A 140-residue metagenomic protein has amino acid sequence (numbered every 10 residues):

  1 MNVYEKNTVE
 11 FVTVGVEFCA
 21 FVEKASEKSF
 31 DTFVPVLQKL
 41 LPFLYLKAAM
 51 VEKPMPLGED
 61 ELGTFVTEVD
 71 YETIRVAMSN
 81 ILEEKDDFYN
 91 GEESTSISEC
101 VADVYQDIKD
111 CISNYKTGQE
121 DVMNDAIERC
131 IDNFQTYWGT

Functional and structural regions predicted by a protein language model:
M1, D103, D107-T140: Acidic, proline/glycine-rich low-complexity IDRs
N2-V66: N-terminal interaction modules that seed assembly of large macromolecular complexes
N7, S29, F33, I97 (+2 more regions): Residue-level recognition of alpha-helical structural elements
C19-E23, L41-A48, L82, I108 (+3 more regions): A structural signal for well-ordered alpha-helices, especially hydrophobic packing surfaces of coiled-coils
M50-K116: Long amphipathic alpha-helical segments
